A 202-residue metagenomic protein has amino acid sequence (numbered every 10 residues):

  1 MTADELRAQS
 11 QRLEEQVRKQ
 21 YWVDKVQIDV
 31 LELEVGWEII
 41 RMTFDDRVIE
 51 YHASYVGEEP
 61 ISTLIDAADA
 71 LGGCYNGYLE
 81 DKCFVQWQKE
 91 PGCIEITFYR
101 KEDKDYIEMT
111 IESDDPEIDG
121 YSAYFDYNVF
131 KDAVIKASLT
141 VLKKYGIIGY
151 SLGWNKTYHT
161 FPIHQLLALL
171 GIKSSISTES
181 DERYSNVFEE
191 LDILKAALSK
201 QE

Functional and structural regions predicted by a protein language model:
T2-C74: N-terminal "first-domain core" detector
E5, K101-E202: Long protein-protein interaction modules used by eukaryotic assembly/scaffold proteins
R47-D115: Compact, well-ordered interaction domains used in eukaryotic information-processing assemblies
